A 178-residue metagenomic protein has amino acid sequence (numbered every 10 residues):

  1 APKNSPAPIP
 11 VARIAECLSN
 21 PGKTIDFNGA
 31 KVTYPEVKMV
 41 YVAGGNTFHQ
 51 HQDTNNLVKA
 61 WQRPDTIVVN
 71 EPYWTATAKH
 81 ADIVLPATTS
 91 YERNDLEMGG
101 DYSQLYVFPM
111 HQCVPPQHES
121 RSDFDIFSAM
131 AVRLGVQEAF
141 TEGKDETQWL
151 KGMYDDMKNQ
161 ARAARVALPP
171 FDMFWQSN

Functional and structural regions predicted by a protein language model:
A1-K79, T89-L96, A167-N178: Extended redox/cofactor-interaction regions of prokaryotic respiratory oxidoreductases
A1-P6, C113-N178: N-terminal leader/propeptide and maturation segments of large enzyme subunits in energy/redox metabolism and hydrolases
G29, G99, Y106, Q160-A163: Short, functionally important structural connectors and interaction interfaces within domains
N46, G99, E119: Glycine- and other small-residue-rich loops at beta-strand/loop junctions that grip anionic moieties
N55, A60-Q62, T88-T89, G99 (+4 more regions): Alpha-helix boundary/interfacial micro-motifs
D82: Catalytic, metal-anchored helix/loop core of enzyme active sites in primary metabolism
Y91-P116, I126-F127, A131-R133: Glycine/threonine-rich phosphate-binding loop and adjacent beta-strand/alpha-helix elements that clamp
